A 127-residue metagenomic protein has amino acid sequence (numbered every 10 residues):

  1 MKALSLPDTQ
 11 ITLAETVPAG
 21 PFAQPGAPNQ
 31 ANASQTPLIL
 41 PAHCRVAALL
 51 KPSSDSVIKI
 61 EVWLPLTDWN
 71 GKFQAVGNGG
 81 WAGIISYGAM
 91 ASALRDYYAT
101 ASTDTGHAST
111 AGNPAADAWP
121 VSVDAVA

Functional and structural regions predicted by a protein language model:
M1-F73, I85-G88: Catalytic-loop region of hydrolases
N70, N78-A127: Cap/lid segment of the alpha/beta-hydrolase catalytic domain
